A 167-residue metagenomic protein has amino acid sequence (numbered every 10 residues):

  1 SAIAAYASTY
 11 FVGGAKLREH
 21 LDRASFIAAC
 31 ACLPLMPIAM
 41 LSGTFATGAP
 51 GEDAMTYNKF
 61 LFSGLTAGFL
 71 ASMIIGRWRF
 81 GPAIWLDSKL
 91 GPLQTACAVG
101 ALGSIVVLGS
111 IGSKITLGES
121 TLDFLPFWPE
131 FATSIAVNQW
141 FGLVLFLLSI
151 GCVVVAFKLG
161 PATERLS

Functional and structural regions predicted by a protein language model:
S1-S167: Polytopic transmembrane helical bundles with strong interfacial aromatic enrichment
